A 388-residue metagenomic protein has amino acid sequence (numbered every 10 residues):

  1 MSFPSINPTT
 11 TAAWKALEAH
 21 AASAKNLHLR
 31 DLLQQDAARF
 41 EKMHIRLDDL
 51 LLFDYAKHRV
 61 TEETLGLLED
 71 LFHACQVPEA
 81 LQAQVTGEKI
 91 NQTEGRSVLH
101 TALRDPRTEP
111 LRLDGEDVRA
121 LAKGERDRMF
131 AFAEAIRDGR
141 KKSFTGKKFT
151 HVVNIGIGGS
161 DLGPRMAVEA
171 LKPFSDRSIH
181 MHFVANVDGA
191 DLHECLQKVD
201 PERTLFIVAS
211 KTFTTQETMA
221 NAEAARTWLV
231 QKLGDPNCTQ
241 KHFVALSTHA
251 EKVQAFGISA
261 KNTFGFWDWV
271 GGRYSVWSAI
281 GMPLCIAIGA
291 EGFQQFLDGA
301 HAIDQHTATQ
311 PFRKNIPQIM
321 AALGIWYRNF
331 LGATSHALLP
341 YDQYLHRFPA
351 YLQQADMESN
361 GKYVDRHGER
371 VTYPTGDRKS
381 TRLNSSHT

Functional and structural regions predicted by a protein language model:
P8-A16, H20-L33, A37-T145: Extended, charge-enriched "interface" segments that sit outside catalytic cores
T108-L121, F149-V153, R177-H182, E202-T214 (+5 more regions): Glycine- and acidic
F132-F149, C195-T204, I325-G332: Glycine-rich phosphate/diphosphate-binding loops that line cofactor/substrate pockets in enzymes
K147-E202, L339, Q343-S380: Anionic-ligand anchoring segments at beta-strand to alpha-helix junctions in alpha/beta enzyme folds, i.e., glycine
N154-G163, A167, D191-C195, R203-V230 (+2 more regions): Extended, hydrophobic alpha-helical segments in both membrane/secreted and soluble proteins
N221, W228-R382: Active-site phosphate/pyrophosphate-binding segments
L383-T388: Positively charged, low-complexity/disordered segments
